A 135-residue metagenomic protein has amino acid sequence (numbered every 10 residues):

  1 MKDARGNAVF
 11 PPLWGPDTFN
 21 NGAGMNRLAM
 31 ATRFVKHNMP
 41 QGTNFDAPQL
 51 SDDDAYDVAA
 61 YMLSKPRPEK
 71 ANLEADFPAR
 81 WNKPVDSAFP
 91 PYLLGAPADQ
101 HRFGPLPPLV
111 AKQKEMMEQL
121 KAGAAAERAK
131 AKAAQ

Functional and structural regions predicted by a protein language model:
K2-F10, G24-M25, K70-F77: Short, solvent-exposed loop/turn and secondary-structure capping segments
G6, M39-P40, K132-Q135: Short, flexible coil/linker elements and helix-boundary hinge sites characteristic of intrinsically disordered
A8, L13-V58, M62-R67: Extracytoplasmic electron-transfer domains, predominantly the class I c-type cytochrome c fold
D53, A60-Q135: Flexible coil segments in periplasmic/lumen-exposed cytochrome c-class electron-transfer proteins
